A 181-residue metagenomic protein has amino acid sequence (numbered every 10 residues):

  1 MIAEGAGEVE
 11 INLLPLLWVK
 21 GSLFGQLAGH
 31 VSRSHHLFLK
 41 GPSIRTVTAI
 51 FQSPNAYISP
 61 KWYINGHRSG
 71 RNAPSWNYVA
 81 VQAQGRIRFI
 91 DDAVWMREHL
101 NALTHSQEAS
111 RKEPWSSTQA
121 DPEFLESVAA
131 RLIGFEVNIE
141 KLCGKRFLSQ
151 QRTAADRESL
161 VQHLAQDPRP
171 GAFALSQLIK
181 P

Functional and structural regions predicted by a protein language model:
M1-P181: Binding-site signature for planar aromatic cofactors or substrates
